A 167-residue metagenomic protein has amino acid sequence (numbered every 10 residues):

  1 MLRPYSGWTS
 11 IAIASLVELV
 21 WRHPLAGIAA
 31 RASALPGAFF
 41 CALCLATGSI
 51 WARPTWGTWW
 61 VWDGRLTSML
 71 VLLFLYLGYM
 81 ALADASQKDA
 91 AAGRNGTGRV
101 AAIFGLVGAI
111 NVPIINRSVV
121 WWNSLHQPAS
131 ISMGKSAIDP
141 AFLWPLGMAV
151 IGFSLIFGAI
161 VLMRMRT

Functional and structural regions predicted by a protein language model:
M1, W121-L155: Membrane-interface transmembrane-helix boundary segments in multi-pass integral membrane proteins
M1-A29, M165-R166: Early transmembrane hairpin module of multi-pass membrane proteins
M1-P4, A30-A38, R65, M69-L72 (+2 more regions): Alpha-helical transmembrane segments of integral membrane proteins, emphasizing hydrophobic/aromatic residues
L16, A46, L77, V107-I110 (+1 more regions): Hydrophobic residues within the alpha-helical transmembrane core of Major Facilitator Superfamily
V20-R31, K88-T97: Membrane-interface helix-boundary motifs at transmembrane edges
P36-D84: Membrane-interface helix-loop-helix modules in multi-pass inner-membrane proteins
A85-D89, A159-T167: Membrane-interface capping segments at transmembrane-helix boundaries
A101-R117: Hydrophobic alpha-helical membrane-insertion segments
